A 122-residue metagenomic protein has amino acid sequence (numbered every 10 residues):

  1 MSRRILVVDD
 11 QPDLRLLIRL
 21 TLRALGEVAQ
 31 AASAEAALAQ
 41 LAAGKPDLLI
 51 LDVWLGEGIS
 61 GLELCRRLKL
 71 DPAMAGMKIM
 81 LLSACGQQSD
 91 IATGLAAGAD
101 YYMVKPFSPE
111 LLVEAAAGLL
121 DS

Functional and structural regions predicted by a protein language model:
P12-A29: Two-component/phosphorelay signaling modules centered on CheY-like receiver
Q30-L48: Acidic, metal-coordinating helix/loop segments flanking the phosphotransfer/catalytic sites of two-component signaling
A39, S60-A75: Short amphipathic alpha-helix used as the core "switch/output" element in two-component signaling
K45-D47, A73-K78: His-Asp phosphorelay/catalytic-motif detector in bacterial-type signaling
L49, Y102-M103: Two-component signal transduction core modules
E63, G86-Y101, E114: Alpha4 helix (beta4-alpha4-beta5 surface) of REC/receiver domains from two-component response regulators
F107-A116: C-terminal output helix
